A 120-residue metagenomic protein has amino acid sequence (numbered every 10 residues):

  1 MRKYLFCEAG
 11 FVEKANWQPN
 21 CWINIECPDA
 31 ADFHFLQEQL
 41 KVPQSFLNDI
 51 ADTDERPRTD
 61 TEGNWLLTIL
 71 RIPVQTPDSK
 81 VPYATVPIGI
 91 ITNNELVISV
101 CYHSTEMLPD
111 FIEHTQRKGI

Functional and structural regions predicted by a protein language model:
M1-I120: Peripheral, non-transmembrane regulatory/ligand-interaction domains of membrane transport proteins
